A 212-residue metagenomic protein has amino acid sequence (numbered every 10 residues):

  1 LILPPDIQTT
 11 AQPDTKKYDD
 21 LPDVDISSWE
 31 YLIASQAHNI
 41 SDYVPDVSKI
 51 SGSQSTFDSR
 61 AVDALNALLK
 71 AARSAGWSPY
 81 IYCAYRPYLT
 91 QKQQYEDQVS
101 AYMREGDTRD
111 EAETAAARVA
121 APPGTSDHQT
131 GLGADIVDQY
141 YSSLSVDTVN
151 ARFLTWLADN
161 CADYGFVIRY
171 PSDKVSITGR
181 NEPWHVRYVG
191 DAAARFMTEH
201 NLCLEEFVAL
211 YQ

Functional and structural regions predicted by a protein language model:
L1-Q212: Extracytoplasmic cell-surface/polysaccharide-interacting catalytic and binding patches
